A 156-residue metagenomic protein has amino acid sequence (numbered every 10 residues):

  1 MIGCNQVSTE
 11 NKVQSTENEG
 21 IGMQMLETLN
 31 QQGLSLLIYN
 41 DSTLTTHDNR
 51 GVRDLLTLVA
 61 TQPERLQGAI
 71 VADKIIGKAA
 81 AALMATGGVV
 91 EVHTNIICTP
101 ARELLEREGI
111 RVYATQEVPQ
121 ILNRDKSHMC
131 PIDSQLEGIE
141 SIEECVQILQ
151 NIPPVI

Functional and structural regions predicted by a protein language model:
V13-Q14: Short polybasic linear motifs
I21-N95, L122-P131: Conserved mixed alpha/beta catalytic, RNA-binding, or beta-rich assembly cores of soluble enzyme, regulatory
G88-I97, I110-E117: Short hydrophobic/aromatic-enriched beta-strand-loop microsegments
R102-I156: C-terminal binding/interaction regions
